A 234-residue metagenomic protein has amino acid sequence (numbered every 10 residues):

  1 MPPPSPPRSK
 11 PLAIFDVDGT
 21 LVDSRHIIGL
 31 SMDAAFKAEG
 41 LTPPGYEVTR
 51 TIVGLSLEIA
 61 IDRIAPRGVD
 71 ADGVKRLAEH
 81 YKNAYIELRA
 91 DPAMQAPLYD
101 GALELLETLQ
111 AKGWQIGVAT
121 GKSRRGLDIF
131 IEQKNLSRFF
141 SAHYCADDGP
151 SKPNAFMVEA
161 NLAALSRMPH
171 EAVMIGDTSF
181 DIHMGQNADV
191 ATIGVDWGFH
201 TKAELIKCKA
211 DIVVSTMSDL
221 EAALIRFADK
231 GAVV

Functional and structural regions predicted by a protein language model:
P6-R8, A111-W114, L165-E171, F227-G231: Glycine-rich phosphate-binding loop signature in dinucleotide/nucleotide-binding domains
P6-V17, L21-E104, Q110-K112: N-terminal helical cap/lid subdomain that shapes the substrate entry/recognition surface in HAD-like hydrolases
M32, A102-I131: Substrate-recognition element of Asp-dependent hydrolases with the DxDx(T/V) motif
L41, L136, A210: Hydrophobic patch in the ABC ATPase nucleotide-binding domain
Q95-P97, G117, S123-M174, S179-A188 (+1 more regions): Substrate-recognition "cap/lid" segment bordering the active-site pocket of phosphatases
D196: Nucleotide-sugar donor-binding loop of glycosyltransferases
I212-T216: Short acidic-hydrophobic, aromatic-tinged amphipathic segments that line or gate anion-handling sites
